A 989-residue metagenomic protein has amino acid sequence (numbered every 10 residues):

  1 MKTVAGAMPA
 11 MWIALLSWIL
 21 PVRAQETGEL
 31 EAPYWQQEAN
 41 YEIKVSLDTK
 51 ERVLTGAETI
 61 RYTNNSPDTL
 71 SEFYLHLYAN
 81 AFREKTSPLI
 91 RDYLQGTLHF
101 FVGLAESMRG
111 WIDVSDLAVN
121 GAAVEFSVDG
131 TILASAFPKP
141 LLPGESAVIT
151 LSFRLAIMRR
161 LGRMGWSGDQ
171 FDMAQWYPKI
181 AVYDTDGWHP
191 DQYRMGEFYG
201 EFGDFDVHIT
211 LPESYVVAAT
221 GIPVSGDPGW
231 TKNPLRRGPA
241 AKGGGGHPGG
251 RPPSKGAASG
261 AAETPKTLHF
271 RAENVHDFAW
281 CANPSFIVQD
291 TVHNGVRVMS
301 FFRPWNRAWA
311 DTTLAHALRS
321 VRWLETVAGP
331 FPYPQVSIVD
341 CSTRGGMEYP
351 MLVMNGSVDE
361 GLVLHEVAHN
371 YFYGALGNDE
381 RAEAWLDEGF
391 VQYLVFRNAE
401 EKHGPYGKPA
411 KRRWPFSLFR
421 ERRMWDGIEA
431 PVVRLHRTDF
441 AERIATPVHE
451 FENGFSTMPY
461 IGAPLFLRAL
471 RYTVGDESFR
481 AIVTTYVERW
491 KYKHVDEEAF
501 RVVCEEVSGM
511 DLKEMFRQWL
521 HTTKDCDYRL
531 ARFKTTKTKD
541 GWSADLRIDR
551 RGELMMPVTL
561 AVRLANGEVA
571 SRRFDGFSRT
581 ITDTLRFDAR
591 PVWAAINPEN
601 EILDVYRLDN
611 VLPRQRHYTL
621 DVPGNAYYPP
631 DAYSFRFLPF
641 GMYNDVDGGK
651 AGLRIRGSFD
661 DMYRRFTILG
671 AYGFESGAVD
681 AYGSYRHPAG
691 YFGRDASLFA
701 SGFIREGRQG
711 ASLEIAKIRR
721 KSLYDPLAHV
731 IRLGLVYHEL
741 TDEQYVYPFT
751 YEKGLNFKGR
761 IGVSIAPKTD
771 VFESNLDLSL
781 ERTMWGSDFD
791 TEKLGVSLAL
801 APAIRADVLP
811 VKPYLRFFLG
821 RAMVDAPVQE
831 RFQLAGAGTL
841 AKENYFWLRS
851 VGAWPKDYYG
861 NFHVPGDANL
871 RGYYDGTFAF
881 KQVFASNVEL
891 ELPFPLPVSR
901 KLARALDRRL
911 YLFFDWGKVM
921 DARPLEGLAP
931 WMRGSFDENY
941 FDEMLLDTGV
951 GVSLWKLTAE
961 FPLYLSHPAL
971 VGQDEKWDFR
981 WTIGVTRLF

Functional and structural regions predicted by a protein language model:
P21-A24, E38-A39, F270, S300-R547 (+3 more regions): Hydrophobic alpha-helical and helix-loop surface patches within well-folded domains that function as non-catalytic
A24-T55, S167, K513-Q518, C526 (+1 more regions): N-terminal, polar/Ser/Thr-rich
T63, L98-D169, S254-E263, S578-R590 (+1 more regions): A surface-exposed beta-strand-loop module
K85-L98, A105, R154-F205, N600-P629: Glycine/proline-rich low-complexity spacer/linker segments in large multi-domain proteins
I180-G187, M195-L364, Y393-F396, P405: Hydrophobic helix-coil surface modules that form long, contiguous segments used for peptide/substrate interaction
M556, N566-D575, R579, D583-R590 (+6 more regions): Outer-membrane beta-barrel initiation region
P639-G641, A696-I704, G710-A716, A728-L735 (+3 more regions): C-terminal outer-membrane beta-barrel translocator/porin domains of Gram-negative envelope proteins and their
L954-K956, K976-F989: Outer-membrane beta-barrel "beta-signal"
